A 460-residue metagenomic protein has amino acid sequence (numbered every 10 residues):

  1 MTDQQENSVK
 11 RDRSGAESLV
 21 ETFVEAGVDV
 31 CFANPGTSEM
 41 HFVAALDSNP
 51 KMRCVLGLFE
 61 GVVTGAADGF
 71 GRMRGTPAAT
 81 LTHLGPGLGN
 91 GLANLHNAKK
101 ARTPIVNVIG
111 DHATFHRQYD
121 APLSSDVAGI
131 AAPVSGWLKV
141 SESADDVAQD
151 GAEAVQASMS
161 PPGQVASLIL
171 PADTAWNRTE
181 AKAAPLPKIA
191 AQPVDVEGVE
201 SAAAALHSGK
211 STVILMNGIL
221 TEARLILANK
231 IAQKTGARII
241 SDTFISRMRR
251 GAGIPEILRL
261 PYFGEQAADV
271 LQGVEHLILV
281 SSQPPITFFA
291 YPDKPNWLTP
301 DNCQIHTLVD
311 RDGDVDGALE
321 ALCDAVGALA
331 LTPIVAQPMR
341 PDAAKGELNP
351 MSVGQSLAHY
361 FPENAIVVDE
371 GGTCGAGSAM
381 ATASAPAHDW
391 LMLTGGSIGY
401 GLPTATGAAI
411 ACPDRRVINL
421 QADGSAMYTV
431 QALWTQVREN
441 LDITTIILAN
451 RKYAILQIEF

Functional and structural regions predicted by a protein language model:
T2-T332, I443-T445: N-terminal alpha/beta PP-like core and its mobile active-site loop of ThDP/TPP-dependent enzymes
A16-D29, N34-T37, F42-N49, I334-D414: Active-site diphosphate/adenylate-binding microenvironment
E60, E370, D423: Acidic active-site catalytic centers that drive phospho-/nucleotidyl reactions and related ester hydrolyses
V108, H116-L123, K234, A376-F460: Thiamine diphosphate
I240, V368, L420-Q421: Generic enzyme active-site microenvironment
I245, T373, A426: Short, glycine/acidic-enriched loop or turn micro-motifs at the edges of active sites
N296-P300, T332-K345, A422-G424: Short, electropositive alpha-helical surface patch
